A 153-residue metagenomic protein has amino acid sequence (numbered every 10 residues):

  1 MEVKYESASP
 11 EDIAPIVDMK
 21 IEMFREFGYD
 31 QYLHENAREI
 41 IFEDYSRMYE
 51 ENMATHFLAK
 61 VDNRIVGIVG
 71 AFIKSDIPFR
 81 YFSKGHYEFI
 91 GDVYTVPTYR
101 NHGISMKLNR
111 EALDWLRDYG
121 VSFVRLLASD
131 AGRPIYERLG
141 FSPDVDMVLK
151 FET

Functional and structural regions predicted by a protein language model:
M1-E11, T153: Conserved N-terminal entry element of GNAT/NAT acetyltransferase domains
F24-Y45: Conserved GNAT-fold acetyl-CoA-binding loop/helix
S46-L58, F89: A short helix-loop-beta-strand connector motif used in the catalytic cores of GNAT acetyltransferases and, in some
L58, R64-I73, F89, Y94: Conserved beta-strand in the GNAT
I73-F79, R125-L127, A131-R133, E137 (+1 more regions): Conserved catalytic-core motifs of GNAT/GCN5-like acyltransferases
Y81-P97, V148-L149: Conserved acetyl-CoA binding element of GNAT-fold acetyltransferases
Y99-E111: Conserved acetyl-CoA pyrophosphate-binding loop and the N-cap/start of the following alpha-helix in GNAT-like
N109, L116-A128: Conserved GNAT acetyl-CoA-binding A-motif
